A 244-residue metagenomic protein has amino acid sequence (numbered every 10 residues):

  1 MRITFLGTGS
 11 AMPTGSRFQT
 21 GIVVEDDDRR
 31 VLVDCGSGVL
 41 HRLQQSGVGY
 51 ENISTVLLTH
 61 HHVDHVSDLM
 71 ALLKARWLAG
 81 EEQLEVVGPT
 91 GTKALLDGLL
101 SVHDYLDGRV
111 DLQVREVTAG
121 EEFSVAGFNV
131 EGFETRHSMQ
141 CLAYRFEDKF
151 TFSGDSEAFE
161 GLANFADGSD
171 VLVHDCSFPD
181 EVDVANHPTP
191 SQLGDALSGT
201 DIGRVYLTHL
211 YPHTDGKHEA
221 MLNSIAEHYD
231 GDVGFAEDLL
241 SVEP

Functional and structural regions predicted by a protein language model:
M1-F5, D27, N52, L100-S101 (+2 more regions): Haloarchaeal acidic low-complexity proteome signature biased toward cell-envelope/secretome components but also
M1-S46, C141-G154, V171: Conserved beta-strand hairpin/beta-sheet module of binuclear metal-dependent hydrolase folds, prominently
I3, I22, D34, L43 (+10 more regions): Divalent metal-coordination and catalytic microenvironments
M12-G15, E116-D180: Active-site-proximal loop/helix segment associated with metal-binding centers of metalloenzymes
L32-G36, I53-D64, P89, T151-G154 (+3 more regions): Active-site neighborhood of phospho(di)ester-bond hydrolases with catalytic His/Asp-centered motifs
S37-V87: Active-site metal-binding motif and surrounding structural segment of the metallo-beta-lactamase
L84-E85, P89-Q140: Metallo-beta-lactamase
F159-E243: Cap/insert and terminal regions of metallo-dependent hydrolase folds
